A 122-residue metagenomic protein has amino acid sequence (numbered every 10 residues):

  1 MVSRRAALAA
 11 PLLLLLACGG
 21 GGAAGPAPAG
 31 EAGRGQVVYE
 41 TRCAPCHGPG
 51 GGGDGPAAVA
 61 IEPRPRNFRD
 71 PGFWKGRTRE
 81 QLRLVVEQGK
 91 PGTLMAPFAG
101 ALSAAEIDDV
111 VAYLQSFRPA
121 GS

Functional and structural regions predicted by a protein language model:
M1-C18: Sec-dependent bacterial lipoprotein signal peptides
L12, V37-E40, G89: Processing junctions and N-termini across compartments
C18-V38, G121-S122: Electrostatic cytochrome c docking/interface patches
G19-G21, C46-G53, E87-Q88, Q115: Detector for the c-type heme attachment site
G30-G52: Sequence/structural segment immediately N-terminal to covalent heme-attachment motifs in c-type and related
P56-A60: Short cysteine/histidine-rich zinc-coordinating motifs and their immediately flanking basic loops
E62-Q115: Extracytoplasmic electron-transfer domains, predominantly the class I c-type cytochrome c fold
Q115-G121: Short, low-complexity, Pro/Ser/Thr/Gly-rich segments in the mature regions of secreted, periplasmic
